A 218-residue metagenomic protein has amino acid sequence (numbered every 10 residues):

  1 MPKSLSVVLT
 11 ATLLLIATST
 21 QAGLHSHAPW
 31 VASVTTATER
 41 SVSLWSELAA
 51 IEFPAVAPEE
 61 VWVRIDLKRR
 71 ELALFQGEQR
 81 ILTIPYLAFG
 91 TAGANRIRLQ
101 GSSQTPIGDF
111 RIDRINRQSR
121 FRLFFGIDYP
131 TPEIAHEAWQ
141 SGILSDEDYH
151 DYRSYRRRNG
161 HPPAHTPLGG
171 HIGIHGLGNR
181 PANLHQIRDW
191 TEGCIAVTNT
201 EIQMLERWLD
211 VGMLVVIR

Functional and structural regions predicted by a protein language model:
P2-R218: N-terminal pre-domains immediately preceding structured catalytic cores
